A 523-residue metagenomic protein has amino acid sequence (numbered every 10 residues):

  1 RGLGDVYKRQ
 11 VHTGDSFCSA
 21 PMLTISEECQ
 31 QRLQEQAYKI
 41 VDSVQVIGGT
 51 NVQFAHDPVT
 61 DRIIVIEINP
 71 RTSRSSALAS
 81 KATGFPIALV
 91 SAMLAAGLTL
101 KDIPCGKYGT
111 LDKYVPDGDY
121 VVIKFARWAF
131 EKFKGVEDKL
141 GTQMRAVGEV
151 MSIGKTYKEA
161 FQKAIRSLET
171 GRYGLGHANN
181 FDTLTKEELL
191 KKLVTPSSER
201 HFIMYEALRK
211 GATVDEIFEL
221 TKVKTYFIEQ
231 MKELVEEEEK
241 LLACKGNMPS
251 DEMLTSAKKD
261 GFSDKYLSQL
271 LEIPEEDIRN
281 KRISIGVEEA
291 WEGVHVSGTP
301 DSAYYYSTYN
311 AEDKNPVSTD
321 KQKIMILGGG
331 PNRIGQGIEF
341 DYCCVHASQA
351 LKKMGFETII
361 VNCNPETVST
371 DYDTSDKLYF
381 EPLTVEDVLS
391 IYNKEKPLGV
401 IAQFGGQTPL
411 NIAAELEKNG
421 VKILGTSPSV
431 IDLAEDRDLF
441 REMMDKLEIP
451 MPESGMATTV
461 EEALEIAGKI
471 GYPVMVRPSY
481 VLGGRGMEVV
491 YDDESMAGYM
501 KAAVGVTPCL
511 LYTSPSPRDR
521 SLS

Functional and structural regions predicted by a protein language model:
G2-Q10, Y512-D519: Conserved small/polar residues in nucleotide/adenosyl-binding loops
H12-P21, S26-E27, R32-Q45, D102 (+3 more regions): Conserved ATP-binding module of the ATP-grasp superfamily
T24-F54, V59, P70-D119, F161: Active-site "cap" helix and flanking loop/linker of ATP-utilizing ligase/carboxylase catalytic domains
Q45-V52, L100-K113, G171-D182, V214-D215 (+3 more regions): Flexible, glycine/charged-enriched surface loops at secondary-structure junctions
R62, K155, E159-R200, Y205-K210 (+2 more regions): Terminal amphipathic helices with adjacent charged low-complexity linkers/tails
L94-F181: Glycine-rich active-site loop/lid that clamps phosphate-bearing ligands
K163, N280-I285, E289-I449, T458-E465: ATP-binding N-terminal substructure of ATP-dependent carboxylate-amine bond-forming enzymes
S454-E488, R518: Rossmann-like NAD(P)H-binding beta-loop-alpha module
